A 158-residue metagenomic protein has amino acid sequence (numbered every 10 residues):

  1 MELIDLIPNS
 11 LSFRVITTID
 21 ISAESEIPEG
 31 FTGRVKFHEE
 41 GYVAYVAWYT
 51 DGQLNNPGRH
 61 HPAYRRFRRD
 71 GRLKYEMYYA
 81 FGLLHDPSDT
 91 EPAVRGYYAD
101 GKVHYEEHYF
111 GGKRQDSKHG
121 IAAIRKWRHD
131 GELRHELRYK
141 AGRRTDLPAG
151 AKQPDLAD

Functional and structural regions predicted by a protein language model:
M1-D158: Glycine/tyrosine- and acidic-biased, solvent-exposed loop/turn segments at the edges of beta-strands
